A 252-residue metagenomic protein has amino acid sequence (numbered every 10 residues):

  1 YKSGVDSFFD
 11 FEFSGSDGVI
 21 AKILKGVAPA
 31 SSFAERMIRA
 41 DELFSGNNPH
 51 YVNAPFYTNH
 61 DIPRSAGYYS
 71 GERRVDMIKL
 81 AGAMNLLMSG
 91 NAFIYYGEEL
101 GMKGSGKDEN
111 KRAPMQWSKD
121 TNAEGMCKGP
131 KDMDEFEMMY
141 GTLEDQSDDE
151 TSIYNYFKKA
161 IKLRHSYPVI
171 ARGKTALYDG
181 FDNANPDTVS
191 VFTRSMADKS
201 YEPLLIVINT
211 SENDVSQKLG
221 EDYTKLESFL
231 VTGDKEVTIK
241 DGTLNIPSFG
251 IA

Functional and structural regions predicted by a protein language model:
Y1-K2, L43-N48, D182: Short, conserved catalytic or adaptor-binding loops enriched in Gly and charged residues
S3-V5, E109-K111, S248: A short, structural micro-pattern
G4-D10, T224-L226: Active-site regions of enzymes building and remodeling cell-envelope glycoconjugates
F8, S14, G18-V19, A28-R39 (+4 more regions): Loop/helix patches that line or flank the sugar-binding groove of alpha-linked glycan CAZymes
D17-I23, V237-K240: Short, charged, surface-exposed secondary-structure boundary motifs
M115, V215-L219, V237, L244: Generic detection of short hydrophobic beta-strand segments and adjacent strand-loop junctions
D214-D234: Beta-strand-rich binding/interaction modules
I239-A252: C-terminal beta-strand-rich structural cap/linker in extracellular carbohydrate-active enzymes
